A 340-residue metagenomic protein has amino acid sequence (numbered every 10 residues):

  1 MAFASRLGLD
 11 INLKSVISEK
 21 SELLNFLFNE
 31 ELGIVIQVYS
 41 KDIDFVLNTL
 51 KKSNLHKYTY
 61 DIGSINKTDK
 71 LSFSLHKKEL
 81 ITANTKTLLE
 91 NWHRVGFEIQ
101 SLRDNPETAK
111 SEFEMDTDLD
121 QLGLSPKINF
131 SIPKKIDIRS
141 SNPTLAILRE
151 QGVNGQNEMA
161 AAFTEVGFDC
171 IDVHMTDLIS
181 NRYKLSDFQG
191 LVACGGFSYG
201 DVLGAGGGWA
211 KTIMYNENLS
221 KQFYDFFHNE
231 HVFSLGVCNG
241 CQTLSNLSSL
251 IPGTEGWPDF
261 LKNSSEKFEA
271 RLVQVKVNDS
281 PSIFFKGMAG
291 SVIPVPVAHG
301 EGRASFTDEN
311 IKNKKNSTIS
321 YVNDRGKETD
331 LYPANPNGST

Functional and structural regions predicted by a protein language model:
M1-F28, Y39-T144, G152: Intein/HINT protein-splicing elements and their conserved insertion hotspots or analogous self-processing inserts
A2-S5, N157-D172: Short helix-loop-beta junction
I43, E165-L185, T212-F226: Acyltransferase
I62, N181-Y183, Y224-D225, P258-T340: Amide-donor transfer/coupling interface in amidating biosynthetic enzymes
N142-T144, D169, P294: Residues that mark the start of a beta-strand
K184-V192: Short acidic/histidine-rich motifs immediately flanking catalytic phosphotransfer sites in two-component signaling
F197-S282: Cysteine-nucleophile active-site neighborhood
